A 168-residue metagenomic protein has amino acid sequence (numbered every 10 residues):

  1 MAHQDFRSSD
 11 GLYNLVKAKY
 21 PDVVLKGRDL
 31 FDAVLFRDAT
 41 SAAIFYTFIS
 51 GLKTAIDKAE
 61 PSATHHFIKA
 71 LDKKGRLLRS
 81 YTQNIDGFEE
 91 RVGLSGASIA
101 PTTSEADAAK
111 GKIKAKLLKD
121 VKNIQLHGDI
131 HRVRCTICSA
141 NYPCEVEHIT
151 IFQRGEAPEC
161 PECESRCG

Functional and structural regions predicted by a protein language model:
M1-G168: Conserved catalytic core of sirtuin-type NAD+-dependent deacylases
